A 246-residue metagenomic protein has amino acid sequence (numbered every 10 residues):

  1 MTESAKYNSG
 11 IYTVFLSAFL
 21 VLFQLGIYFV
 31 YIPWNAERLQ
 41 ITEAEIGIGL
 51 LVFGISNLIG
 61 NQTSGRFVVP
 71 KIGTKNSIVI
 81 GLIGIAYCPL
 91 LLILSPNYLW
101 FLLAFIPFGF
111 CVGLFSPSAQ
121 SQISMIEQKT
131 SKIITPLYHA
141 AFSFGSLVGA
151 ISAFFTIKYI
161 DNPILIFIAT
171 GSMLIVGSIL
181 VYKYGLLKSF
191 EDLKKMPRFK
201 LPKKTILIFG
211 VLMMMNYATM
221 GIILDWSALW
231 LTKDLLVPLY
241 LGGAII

Functional and structural regions predicted by a protein language model:
S17-Y31, V112, S116, M215-L224: Conserved extracellular-gate-facing transmembrane-helix segments in secondary transporters
Y28-F29, K204-I246: Extracytoplasmic gate region of multi-pass secondary transporters
Q40, I72, L94-L99, L236: Helix-breaking motifs and short loop linkers at transmembrane-helix boundaries and internal kinks in secondary membrane
G60-G73, I157: Helix-to-loop junctions at the C-terminal end of transmembrane segments in multipass secondary transporters
N76-L90: Structural signature of the two symmetry-related core transmembrane helices
C88, L99-F108: Paired small-residue
G113-Q128: Intracellular juxtamembrane helix-capping segments at the cytosolic ends of symmetry-related transmembrane helices
I164-K183: Symmetry-related core transmembrane helices of the 12-TM Major Facilitator Superfamily/SLC fold
